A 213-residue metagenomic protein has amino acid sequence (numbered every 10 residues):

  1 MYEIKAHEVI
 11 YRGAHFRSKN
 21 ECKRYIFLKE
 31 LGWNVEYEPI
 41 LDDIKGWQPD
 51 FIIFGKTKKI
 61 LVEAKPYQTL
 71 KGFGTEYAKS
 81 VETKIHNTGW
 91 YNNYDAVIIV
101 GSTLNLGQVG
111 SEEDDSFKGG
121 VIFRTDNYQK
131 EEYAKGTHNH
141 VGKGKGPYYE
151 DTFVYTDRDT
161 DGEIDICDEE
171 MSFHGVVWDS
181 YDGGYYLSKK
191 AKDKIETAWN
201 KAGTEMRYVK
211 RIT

Functional and structural regions predicted by a protein language model:
M1-E38: Acidic-basic catalytic patches of nuclease active cores, encompassing PD-(D/E)XK and other metal-cofactor nuclease
R17, P39-G46, T69-K71: Acidic-and-aromatic substrate-binding clefts and catalytic sites of carbohydrate-active enzymes
I40, I52, K65: Anionic group-transfer/hydrolysis microenvironments
K45, P49-L61: Active-site beta-strand-loop-beta-strand hairpin of nuclease catalytic cores that positions key catalytic residues
L61-K65, I99-G101: Acidic beta-strand-to-loop metal/phosphate-binding motif
E63, Q68-V81: Active-site-adjacent loop/helix micro-motif of nuclease/hydrolase catalytic cores
K79-T213: Non-catalytic C-terminal interaction segments of nucleic acid-processing enzymes
